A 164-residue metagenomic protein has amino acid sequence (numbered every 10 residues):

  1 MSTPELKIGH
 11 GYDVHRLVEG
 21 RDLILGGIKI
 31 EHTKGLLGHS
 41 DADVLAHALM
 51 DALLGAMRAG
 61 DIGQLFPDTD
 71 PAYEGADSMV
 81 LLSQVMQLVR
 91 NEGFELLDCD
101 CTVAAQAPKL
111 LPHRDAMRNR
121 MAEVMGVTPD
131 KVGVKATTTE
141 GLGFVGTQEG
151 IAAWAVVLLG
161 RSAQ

Functional and structural regions predicted by a protein language model:
S2-A116, V124-M125: RNase III-family endoribonuclease catalytic core
G9-G11, E140-G143: Glycine-rich, charged/polar anion/phosphate-binding loops that engage phosphate groups from diverse ligands
L111-P112, G141-V145: Short active-site-adjacent structural elements
R114-R118, T147-Q148: Short, low-complexity, polybasic intrinsically disordered segments
T128-K131: Short acidic capping loops at alpha-helix termini that bridge into adjacent secondary structure
V134-T138: Pyridoxal 5′-phosphate
V145-Q164: C-terminal edge-of-domain segments
